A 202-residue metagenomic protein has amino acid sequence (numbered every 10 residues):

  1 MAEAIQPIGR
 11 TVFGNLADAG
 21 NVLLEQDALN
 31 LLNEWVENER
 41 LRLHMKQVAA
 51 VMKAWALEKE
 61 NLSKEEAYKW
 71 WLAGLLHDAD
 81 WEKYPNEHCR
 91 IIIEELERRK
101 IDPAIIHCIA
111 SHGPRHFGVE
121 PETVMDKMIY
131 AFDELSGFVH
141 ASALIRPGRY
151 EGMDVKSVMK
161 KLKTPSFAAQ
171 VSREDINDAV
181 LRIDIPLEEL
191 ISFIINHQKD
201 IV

Functional and structural regions predicted by a protein language model:
A2-E37: Extreme N-terminal tail/first-helix region
A2-T11, E37-R42, V48-L62, L76 (+1 more regions): Divalent metal-dependent phosphate-bond-processing catalytic cores, especially two-metal-ion Mg2+/Mn2+ enzymes that act
V22-L23, N61, K100: Short, conserved sequence motifs enriched in acidic/basic residues, glycine, and aromatics that mark functional "hot
E25-H44, A73-E82, H116, N177: Active-site flanking loop/helix segments enriched in acidic
E65-P165: Divalent metal-dependent catalytic cores for phosphoryl transfer on phosphate-bearing substrates
